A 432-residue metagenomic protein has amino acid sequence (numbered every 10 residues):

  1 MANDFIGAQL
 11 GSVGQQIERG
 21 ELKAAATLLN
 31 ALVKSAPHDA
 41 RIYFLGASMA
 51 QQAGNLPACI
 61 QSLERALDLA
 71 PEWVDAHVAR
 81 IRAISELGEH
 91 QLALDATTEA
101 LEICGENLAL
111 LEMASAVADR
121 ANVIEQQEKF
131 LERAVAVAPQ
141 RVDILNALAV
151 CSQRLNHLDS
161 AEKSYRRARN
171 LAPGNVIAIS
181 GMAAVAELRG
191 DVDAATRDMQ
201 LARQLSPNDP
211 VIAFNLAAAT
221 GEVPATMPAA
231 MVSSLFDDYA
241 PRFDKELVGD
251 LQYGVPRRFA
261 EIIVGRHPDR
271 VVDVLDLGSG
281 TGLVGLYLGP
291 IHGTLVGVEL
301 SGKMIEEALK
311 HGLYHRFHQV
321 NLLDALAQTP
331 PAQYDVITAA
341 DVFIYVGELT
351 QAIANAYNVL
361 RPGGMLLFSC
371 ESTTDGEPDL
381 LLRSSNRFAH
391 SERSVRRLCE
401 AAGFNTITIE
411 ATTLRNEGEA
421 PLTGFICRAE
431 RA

Functional and structural regions predicted by a protein language model:
L275, G280-L326: Class I SAM-dependent methyltransferase SAM/SAH-binding core
A327-I337: A short acidic, Gly/Pro-enriched loop at the edge of an enzyme's catalytic core that lines a small-molecule cofactor
T350-P362: A short glycine-rich, Lys/Arg-flanked "PGG" loop and its adjoining helix->strand segment in the class I
F368-R387: Short, glycine-/aromatic-enriched active-site segment of Class I SAM-dependent methyltransferases
